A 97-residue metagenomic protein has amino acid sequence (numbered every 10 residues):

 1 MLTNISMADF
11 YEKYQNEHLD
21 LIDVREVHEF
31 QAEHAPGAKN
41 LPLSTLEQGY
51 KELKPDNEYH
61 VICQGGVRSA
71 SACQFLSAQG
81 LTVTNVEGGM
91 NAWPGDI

Functional and structural regions predicted by a protein language model:
M1-L19, V27-E58, V67-I97: Rhodanese-like catalytic fold shared by cysteine-dependent sulfurtransferases and DSP/PTP-type phosphatases
I62: Short, surface-exposed ligand- or partner-binding patches at beta-edge/loop junctions that are enriched in aromatics
